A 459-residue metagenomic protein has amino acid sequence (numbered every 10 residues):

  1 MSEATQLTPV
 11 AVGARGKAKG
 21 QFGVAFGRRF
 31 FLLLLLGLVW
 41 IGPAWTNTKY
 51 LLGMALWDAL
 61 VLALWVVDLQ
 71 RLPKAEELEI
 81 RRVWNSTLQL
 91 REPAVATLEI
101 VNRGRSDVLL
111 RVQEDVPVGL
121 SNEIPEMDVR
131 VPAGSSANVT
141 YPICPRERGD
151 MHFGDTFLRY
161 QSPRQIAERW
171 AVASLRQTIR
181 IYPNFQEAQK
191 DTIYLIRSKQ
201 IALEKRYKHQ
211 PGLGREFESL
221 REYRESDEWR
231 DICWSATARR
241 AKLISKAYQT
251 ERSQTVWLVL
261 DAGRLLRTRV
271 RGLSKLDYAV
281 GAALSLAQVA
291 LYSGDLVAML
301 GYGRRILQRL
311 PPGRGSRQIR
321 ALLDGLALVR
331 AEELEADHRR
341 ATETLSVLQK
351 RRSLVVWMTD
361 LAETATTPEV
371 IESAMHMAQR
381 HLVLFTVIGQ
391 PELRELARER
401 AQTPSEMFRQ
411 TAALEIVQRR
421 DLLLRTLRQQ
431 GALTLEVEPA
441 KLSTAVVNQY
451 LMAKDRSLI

Functional and structural regions predicted by a protein language model:
S2-I80: Extracellular/lumenal glycan-associated context and N-glycosylation machinery
V24-F30, M54, T366, Y450-I459: C-terminal signal-anchor/stop-transfer transmembrane helix together with its immediate cytosolic, Lys/Arg-enriched
A59-R317, R352-T359, A365-P368, E372-H376 (+1 more regions): An amphipathic, basic-hydrophobic helix/alpha-beta surface used to engage anionic, phosphate-rich ligands or surfaces
R305-I306, I388-L393: Short beta-alpha junction loops
Q308-D337: Short, charged loop segments at secondary-structure junctions
Q318-D324, E392-L422: Acidic, Ser/Thr-rich peripheral helices and adjacent loops at domain boundaries
A336-G389, E436, R456: Exposed acidic/Ser/Thr-rich ligand/metal-binding surfaces
E399-Q402, L414-I459: Long, C-terminal catalytic modules of enzymes
